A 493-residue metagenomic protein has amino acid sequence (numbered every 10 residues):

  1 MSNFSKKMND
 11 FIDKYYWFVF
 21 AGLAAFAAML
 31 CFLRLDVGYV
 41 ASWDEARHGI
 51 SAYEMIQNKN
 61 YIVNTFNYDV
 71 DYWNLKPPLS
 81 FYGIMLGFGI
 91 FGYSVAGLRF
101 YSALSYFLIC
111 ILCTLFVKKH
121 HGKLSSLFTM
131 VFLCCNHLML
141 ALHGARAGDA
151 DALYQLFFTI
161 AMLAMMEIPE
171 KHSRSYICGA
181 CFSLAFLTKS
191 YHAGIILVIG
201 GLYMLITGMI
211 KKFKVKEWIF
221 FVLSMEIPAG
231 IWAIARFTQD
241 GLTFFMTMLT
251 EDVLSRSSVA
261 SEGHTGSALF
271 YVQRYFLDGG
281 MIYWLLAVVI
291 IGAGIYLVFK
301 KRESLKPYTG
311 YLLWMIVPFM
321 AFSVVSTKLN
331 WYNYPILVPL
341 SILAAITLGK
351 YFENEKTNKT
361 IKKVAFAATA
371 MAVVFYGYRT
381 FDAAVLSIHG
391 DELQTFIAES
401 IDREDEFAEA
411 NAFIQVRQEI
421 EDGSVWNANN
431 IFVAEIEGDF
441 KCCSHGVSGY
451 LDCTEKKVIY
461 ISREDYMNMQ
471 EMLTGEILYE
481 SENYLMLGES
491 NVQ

Functional and structural regions predicted by a protein language model:
M29-R34, H48-Y72, L79: Extracytosolic helix-loop segments that constitute the early lumenal/periplasmic catalytic or substrate-binding loops
H48-E54, L184, T188, A193-S304 (+2 more regions): Transmembrane-lumen/periplasm boundary regions of multi-pass, lipid-linked membrane glycan transferases
F100-H121, I160: Transmembrane-helix motifs of polytopic, lipid-linked glycan transferases
L112, L153-E170, L340-L343: Specific aromatic-rich, kink-prone transmembrane helix
K119-K123, T159-I177, L348: Membrane-interface transmembrane helices that cradle and orient dolichyl/undecaprenyl
S326-T357: Hydrophobic/aromatic-rich transmembrane helices and adjacent perimembrane loops
G349-T380: Signature aromatic-anchored transmembrane alpha helix within multi-pass, membrane-resident enzymes that catalyze glycan
R379-V492: Short periplasmic/luminal acceptor-recognition loop of GT-C membrane glycosyltransferases, typified by
